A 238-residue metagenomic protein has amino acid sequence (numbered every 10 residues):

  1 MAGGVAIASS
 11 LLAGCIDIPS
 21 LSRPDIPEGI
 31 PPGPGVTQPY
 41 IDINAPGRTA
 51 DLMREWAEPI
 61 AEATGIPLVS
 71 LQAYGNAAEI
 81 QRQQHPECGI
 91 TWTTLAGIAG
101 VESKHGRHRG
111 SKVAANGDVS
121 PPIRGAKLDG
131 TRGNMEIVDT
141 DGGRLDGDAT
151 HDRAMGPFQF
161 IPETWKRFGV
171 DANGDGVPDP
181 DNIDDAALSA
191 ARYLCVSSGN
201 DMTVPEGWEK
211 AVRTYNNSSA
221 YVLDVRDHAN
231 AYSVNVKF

Functional and structural regions predicted by a protein language model:
M1-A6: N-terminal export and membrane-targeting signals
S9, G14-R82: N-terminal export signals and maturation junctions of secreted/periplasmic proteins
R54-W56, A61-F238: Catalytic glycan-binding domains that act on GlcNAc-containing polysaccharides
